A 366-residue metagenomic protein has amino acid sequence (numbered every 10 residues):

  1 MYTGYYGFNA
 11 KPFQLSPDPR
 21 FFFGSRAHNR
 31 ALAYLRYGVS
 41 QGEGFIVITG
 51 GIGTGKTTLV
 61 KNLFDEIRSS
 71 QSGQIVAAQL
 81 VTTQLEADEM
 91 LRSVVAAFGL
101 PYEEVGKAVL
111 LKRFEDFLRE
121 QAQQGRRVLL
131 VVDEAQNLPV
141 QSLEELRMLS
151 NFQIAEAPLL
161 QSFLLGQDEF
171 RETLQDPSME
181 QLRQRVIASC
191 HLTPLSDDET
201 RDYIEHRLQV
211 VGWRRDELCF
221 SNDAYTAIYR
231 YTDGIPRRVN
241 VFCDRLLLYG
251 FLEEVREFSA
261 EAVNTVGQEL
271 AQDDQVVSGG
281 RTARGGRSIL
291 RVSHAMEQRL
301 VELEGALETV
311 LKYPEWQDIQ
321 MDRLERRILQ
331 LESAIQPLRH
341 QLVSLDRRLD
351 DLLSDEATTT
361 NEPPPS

Functional and structural regions predicted by a protein language model:
M1-G42, T358, E362-P365: A short, basic N-terminal segment
A10, E261-S366: Trafficking entry modules
K11-F13, Q74-A77, L85-E104: Conserved NTP-binding/hydrolysis module of P-loop NTPases
G42-N62: Walker A/P-loop nucleotide-binding motif
F64-S70, I154, F170-R185, P194: Short regulatory helix/loop adjacent to the ATP-binding pocket of P-loop NTPases
L80-Q84, L174, I187-T200: Conserved AAA+ ATPase "SRH/arginine-finger" region at the nucleotide-binding site
E86-A87, Y102-V132, N137-L143, A155-A157 (+3 more regions): Mid-core helix/loop region of P-loop NTP-binding domains shared across ATPases and GTPases
G125, T232-D244, R256-S259: The conserved phosphate-sensing helix
